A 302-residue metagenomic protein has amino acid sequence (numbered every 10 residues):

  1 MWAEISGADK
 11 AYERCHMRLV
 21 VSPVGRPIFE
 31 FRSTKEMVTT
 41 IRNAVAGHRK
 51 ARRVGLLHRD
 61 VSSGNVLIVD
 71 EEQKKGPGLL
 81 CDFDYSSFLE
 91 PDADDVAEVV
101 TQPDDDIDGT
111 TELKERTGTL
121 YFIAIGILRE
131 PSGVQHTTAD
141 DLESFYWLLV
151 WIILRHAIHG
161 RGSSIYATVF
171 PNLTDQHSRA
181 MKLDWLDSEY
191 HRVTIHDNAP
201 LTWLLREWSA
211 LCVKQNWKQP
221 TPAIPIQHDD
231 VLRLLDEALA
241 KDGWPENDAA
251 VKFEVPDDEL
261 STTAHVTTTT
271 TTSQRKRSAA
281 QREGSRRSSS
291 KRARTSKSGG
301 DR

Functional and structural regions predicted by a protein language model:
M1-M37, D70, G76-L79, F83-F122: Conserved structural core of kinase catalytic domains
F31, D60-V61, L89-D92, I158-G162: Intrinsically disordered, low-complexity regions enriched in proline, serine, glycine and charged residues
R42-R53: Short C-lobe core helix of eukaryotic-like protein kinase catalytic domains
G47, F122, L148-W151: Generic recognition of well-ordered alpha-helical segments
A51-D70, L80: Catalytic-loop of the protein kinase fold
C81-Y85, S132, H136, W147 (+1 more regions): Helical subdomain adjoining the active site within ATP-dependent kinase catalytic cores
A124, Q135-Y146: Activation loop
G126-P131: End-of-activation segment of Hanks-type protein kinase domains
